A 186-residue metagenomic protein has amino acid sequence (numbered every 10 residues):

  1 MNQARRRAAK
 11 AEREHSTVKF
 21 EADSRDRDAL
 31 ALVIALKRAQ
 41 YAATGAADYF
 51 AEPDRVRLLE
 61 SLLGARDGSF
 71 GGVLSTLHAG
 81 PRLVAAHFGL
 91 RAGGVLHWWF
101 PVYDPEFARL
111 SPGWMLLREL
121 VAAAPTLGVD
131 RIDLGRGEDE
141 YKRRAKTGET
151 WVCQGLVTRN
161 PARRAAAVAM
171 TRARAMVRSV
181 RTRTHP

Functional and structural regions predicted by a protein language model:
M1-R109: A conserved beta-strand-loop-helix scaffold within acyl/acetyltransferase catalytic domains
R57, M115, E140: Active-site phosphate/pyrophosphate-handling residues
S61-G64, E119-T126: Short glycine/serine- and small hydrophobic-enriched flexible loop segments
G72, T126-V129: Short, high-confidence coil segments that cap the C-terminus of an alpha-helix and link into the following beta-strand
G93, V129-P186: Active-site/acyl-donor-binding loops of N-acyltransferases
R109-V121: Conserved acetyl-CoA-binding loop-helix of GNAT-fold acetyltransferases
